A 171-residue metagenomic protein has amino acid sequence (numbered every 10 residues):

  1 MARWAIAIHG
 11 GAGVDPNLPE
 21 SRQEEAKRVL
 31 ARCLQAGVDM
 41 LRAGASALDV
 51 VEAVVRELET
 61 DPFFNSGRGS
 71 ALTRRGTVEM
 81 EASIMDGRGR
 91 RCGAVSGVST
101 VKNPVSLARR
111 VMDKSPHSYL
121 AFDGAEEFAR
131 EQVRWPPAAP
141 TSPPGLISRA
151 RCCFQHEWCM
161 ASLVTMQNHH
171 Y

Functional and structural regions predicted by a protein language model:
M1-Y171: Alpha/propeptide regions of enzymes that mature by internal proteolysis
